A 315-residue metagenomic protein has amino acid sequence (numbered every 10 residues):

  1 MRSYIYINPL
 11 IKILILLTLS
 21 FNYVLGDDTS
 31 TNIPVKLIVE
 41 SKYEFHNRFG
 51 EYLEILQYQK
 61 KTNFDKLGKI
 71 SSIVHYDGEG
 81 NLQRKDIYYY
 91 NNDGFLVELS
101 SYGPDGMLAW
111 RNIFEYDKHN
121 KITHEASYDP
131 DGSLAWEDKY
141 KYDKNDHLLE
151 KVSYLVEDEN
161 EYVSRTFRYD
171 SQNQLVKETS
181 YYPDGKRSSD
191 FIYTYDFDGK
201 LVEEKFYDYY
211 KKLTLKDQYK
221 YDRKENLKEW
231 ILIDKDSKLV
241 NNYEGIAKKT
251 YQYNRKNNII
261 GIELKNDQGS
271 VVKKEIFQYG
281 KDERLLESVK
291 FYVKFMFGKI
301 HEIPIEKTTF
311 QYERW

Functional and structural regions predicted by a protein language model:
R2, L19, S30-I33: A generic structural signal for short, non-catalytic loop/turn and secondary-structure boundary residues
Y4-L16: Sec-dependent signal peptide recognition, specifically the positively charged N-region followed immediately by
Y4-Y6, Y23, Y182: Short, low-complexity segments with poor structural confidence in diverse proteins
I15-V24: Hydrophobic h-region of N-terminal signal peptides that target proteins for export in Gram-negative bacteria
L25-W315: Buried hydrophobic residues that stabilize the cores of well-folded domains
